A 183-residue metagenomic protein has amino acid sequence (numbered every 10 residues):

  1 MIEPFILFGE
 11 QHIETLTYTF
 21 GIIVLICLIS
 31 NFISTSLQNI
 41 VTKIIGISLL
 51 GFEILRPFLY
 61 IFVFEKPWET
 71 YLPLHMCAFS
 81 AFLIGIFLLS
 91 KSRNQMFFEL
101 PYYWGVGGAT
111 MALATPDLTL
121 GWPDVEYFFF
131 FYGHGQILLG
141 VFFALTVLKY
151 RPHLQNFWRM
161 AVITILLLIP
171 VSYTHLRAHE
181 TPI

Functional and structural regions predicted by a protein language model:
M1-I22: Hydrophobic transmembrane alpha-helical segments in integral membrane proteins
T17-G21, P73-L83, P101, F131-L139: Membrane-embedded alpha-helical segments of multi-pass membrane proteins, especially the transmembrane helices
F32-T42, S90-F97, L148-F157: Membrane-interface helix-boundary motifs at transmembrane edges
K43-L88: A glycine-rich, hydrophobic loop/mini-helix early in the fold
L49-F58, G105-P116, I165-Y173: Aromatic-anchored segments of alpha-helical transmembrane domains
I61-W68, S92-N94, P116-F128: Membrane-interface helix caps and helix-loop-helix hairpins in membrane proteins
I84, I137-H153: Alpha-helical transmembrane segments in multipass membrane proteins, preferentially the mid-helix core
T174-I183: Conserved small/polar residues in nucleotide/adenosyl-binding loops
